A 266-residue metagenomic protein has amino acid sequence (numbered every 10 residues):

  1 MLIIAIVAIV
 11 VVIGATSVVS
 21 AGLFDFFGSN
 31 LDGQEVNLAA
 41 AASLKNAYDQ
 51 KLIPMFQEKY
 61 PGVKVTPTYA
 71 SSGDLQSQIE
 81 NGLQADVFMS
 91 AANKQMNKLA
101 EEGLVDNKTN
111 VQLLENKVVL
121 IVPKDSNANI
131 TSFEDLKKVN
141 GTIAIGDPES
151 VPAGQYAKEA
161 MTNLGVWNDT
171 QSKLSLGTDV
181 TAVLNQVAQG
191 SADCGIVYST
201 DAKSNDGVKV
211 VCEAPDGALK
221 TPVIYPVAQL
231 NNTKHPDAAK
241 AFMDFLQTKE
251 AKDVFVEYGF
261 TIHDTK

Functional and structural regions predicted by a protein language model:
M1-V11, A15-S17: Sec-dependent N-terminal signal peptides
I13-Y60, K64, T68-G73, S77-N81 (+4 more regions): Exported/periplasmic ABC-transporter solute-binding proteins
D86-S90: Periplasmic-binding protein-like
K108: Short active-site loop at a secondary-structure junction that contains or immediately precedes the catalytic residue(s)
